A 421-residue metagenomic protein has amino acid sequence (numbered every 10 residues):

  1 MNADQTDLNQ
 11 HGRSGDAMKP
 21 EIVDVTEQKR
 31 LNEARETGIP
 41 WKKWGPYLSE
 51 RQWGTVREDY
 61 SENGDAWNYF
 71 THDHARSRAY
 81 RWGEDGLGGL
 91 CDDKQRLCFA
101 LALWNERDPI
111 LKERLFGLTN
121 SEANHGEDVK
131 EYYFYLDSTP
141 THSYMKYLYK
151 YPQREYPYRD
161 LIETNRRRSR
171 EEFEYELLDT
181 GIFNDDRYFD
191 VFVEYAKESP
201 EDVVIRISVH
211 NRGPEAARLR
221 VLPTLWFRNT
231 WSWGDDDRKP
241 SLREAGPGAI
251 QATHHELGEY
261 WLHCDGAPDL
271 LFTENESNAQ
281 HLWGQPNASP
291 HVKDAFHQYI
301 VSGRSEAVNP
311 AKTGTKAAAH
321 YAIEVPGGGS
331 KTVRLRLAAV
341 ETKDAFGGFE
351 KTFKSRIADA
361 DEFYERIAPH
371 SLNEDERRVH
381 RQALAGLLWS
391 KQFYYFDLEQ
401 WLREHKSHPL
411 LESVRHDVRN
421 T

Functional and structural regions predicted by a protein language model:
M1-G12: Short, low-complexity, charge-dense intrinsically disordered segments
M18-T421: Anionic coordination/interaction segments
